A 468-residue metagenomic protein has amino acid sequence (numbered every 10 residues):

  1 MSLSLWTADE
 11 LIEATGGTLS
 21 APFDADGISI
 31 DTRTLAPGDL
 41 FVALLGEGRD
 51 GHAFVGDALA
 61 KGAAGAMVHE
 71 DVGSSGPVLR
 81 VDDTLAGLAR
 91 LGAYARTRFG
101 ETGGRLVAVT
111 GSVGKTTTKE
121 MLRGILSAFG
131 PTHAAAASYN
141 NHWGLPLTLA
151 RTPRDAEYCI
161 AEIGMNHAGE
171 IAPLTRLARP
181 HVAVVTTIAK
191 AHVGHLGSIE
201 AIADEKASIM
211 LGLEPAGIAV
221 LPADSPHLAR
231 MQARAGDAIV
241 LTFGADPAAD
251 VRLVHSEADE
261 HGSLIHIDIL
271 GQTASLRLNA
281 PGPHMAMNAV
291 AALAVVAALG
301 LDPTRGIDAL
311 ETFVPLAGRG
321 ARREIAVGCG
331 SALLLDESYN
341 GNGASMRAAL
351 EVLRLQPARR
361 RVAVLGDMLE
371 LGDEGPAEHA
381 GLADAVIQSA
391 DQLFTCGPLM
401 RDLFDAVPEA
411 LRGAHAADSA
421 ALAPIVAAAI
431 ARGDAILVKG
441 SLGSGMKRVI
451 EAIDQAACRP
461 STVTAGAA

Functional and structural regions predicted by a protein language model:
M1-G17, L35-L40, D50-A53, H181 (+8 more regions): ATP-dependent carboxylate-amine ligase
S2-T110, T117-A128, A150, R252 (+3 more regions): Short, basic phosphate-binding NTP loop
L11, D39, A58, L91 (+14 more regions): Residue-level signal for inorganic ion chemistry
A21, R151-D155, M165-A191, L228-T273 (+1 more regions): Extended acidic/charged loop-beta regions that coordinate divalent cations and stabilize anionic phosphate/carboxylate
V55, L59-A60, T175-R176, R354: Non-catalytic positions within long, well-ordered alpha-helices that form the structural scaffold/packing of enzyme
K61-A64, G76, G104, L213-I218 (+3 more regions): A short helix->loop->beta-strand "cap" motif at the edges of active sites that frequently abuts
A64-G73, A223-H227, A245, G397-R401 (+1 more regions): Short, polar loop motifs at secondary-structure junctions
G87-A223, A229-G236, A428, A452-A468: Phosphate-binding loop of NTP-binding sites
